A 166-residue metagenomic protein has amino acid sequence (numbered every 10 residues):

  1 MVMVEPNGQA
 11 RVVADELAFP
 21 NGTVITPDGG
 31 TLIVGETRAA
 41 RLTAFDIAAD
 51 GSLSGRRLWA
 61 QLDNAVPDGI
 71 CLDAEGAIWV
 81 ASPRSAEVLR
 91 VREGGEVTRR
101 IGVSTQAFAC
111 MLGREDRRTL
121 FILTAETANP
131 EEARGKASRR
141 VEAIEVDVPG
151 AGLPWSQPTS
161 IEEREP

Functional and structural regions predicted by a protein language model:
M1, A10-T31, Q61-A77, S104-R118 (+2 more regions): Beta-rich, blade/repeat-based domains predominating in secreted/periplasmic proteins but also intracellular
M1, A40-T43, A86-V88, A128-P130 (+1 more regions): Structural signal for beta-propeller blades
M3-P6, W59, L89-R99, F108-E115 (+1 more regions): Flexible "stalk/tail and boundary" regions
V4-R11, A49-R57, G95-R99, P149-W155: Beta-strand initiation motifs
I33, R38-I70: Anionic-ligand binding region
I33-G35, W79-A81, F121-T124: Residue position within the beta-strands of beta-propeller blades
T37, I47, P83, A125-T127 (+1 more regions): Short loop/turn segments immediately following the C-termini of beta-strands
M111-P166: Blade-level signature of beta-propeller repeat domains, shared across WD40, Kelch, NHL, RCC1 and BNR/Asp-box propellers
